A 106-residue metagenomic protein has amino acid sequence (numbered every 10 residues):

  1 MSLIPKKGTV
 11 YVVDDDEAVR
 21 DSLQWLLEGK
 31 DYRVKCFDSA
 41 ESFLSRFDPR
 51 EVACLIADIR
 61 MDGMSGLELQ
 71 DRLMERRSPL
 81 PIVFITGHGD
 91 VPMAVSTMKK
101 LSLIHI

Functional and structural regions predicted by a protein language model:
S2-I4, C36-C54: Acidic, metal-coordinating helix/loop segments flanking the phosphotransfer/catalytic sites of two-component signaling
G8, E17-K35: Two-component/phosphorelay signaling modules centered on CheY-like receiver
D16, I59-R60: The short loop immediately C-terminal to the conserved phospho-acceptor aspartate in CheY-like receiver
D38-S39, D62-L69, G89: Acidic catalytic/metal-coordinating carboxylates
R50-A53, E75-P81: His-Asp phosphorelay/catalytic-motif detector in bacterial-type signaling
D58, T86: Active-site residues of response regulator receiver
R76, H88-G89, K100: Short, conserved "switch-loop" micro-motifs in signal-transduction and mechanochemical regulators
I104-I106: Conserved small/polar residues in nucleotide/adenosyl-binding loops
